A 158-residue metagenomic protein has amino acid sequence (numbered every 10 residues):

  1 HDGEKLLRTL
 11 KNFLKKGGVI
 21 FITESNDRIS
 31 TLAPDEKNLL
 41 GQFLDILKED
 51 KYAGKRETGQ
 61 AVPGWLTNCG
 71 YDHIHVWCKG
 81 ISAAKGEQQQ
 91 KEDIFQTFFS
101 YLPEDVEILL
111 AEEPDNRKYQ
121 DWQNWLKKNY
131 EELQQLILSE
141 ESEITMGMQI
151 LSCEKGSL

Functional and structural regions predicted by a protein language model:
H1: Rossmann-fold NAD(P)H-dependent dehydrogenase/reductase core
E4-V19: A short glycine-rich, Lys/Arg-flanked "PGG" loop and its adjoining helix->strand segment in the class I
K5, E57-A61, M148: Short, well-structured alpha-helical interface segments that form or flank functional binding sites
K16, E140-I144: Short Gly/Pro-enriched turn/cap motifs at secondary-structure boundaries
V19-D93, S100: Conserved catalytic/acceptor-binding region of the Class I
C69-D72, I144-L158: Core SAM-dependent methyltransferase catalytic element
W77-E140: C-terminal helical/coil "lid" or tail adjacent to the Rossmann-like core of SAM-dependent
